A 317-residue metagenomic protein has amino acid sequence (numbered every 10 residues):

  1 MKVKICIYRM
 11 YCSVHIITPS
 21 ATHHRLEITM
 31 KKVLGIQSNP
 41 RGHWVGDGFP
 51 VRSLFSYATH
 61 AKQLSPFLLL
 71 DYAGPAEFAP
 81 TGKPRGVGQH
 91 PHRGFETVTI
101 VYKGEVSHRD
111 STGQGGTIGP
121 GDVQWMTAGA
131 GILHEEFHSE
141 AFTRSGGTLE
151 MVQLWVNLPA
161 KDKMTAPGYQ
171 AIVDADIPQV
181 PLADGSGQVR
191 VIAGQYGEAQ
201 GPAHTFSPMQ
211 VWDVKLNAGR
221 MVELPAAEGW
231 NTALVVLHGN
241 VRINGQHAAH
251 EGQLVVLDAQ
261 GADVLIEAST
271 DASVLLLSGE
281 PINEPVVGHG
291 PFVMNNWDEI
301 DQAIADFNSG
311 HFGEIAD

Functional and structural regions predicted by a protein language model:
V3-D317: Jelly-roll (double-stranded beta-helix
